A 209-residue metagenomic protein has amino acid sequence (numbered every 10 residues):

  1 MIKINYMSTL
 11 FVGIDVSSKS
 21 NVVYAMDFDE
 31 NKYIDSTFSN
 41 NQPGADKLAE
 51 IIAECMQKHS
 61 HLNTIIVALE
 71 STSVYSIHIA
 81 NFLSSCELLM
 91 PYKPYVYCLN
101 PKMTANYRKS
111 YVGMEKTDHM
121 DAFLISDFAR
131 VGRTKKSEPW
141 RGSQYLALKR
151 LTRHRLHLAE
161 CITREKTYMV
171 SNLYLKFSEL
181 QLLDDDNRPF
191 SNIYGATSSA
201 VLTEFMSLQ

Functional and structural regions predicted by a protein language model:
M1-Q209: Phosphate- and other anionic-substrate recognition elements at nucleic-acid/protein interfaces
